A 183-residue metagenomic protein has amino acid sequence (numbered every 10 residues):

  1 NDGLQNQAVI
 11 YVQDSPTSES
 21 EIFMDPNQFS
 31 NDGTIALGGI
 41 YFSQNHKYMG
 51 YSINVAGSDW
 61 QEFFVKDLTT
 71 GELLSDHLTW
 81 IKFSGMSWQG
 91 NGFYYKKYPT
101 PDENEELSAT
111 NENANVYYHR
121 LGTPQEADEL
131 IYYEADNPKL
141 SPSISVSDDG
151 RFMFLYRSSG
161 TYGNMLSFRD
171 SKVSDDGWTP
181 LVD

Functional and structural regions predicted by a protein language model:
N1-D183: Beta-propeller folds
